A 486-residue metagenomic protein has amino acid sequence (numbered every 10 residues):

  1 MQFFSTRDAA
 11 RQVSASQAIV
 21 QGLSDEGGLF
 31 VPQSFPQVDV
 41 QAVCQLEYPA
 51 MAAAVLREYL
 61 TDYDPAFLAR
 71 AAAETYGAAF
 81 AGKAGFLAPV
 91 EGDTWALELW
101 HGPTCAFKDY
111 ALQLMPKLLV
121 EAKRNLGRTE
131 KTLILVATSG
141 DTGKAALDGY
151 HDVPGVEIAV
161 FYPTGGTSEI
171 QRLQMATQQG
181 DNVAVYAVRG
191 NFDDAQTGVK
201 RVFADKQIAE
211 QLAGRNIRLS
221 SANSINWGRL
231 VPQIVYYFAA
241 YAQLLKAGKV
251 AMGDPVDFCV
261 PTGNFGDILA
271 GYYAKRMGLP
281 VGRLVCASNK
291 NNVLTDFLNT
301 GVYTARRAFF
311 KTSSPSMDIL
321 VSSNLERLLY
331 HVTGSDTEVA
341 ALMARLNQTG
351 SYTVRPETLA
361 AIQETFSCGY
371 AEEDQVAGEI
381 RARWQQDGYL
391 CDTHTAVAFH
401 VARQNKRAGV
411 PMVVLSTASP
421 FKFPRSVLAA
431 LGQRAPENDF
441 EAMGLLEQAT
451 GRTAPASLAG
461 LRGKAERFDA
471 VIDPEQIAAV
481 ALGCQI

Functional and structural regions predicted by a protein language model:
M1-I486: PLP-dependent amino-acid enzyme catalytic core
